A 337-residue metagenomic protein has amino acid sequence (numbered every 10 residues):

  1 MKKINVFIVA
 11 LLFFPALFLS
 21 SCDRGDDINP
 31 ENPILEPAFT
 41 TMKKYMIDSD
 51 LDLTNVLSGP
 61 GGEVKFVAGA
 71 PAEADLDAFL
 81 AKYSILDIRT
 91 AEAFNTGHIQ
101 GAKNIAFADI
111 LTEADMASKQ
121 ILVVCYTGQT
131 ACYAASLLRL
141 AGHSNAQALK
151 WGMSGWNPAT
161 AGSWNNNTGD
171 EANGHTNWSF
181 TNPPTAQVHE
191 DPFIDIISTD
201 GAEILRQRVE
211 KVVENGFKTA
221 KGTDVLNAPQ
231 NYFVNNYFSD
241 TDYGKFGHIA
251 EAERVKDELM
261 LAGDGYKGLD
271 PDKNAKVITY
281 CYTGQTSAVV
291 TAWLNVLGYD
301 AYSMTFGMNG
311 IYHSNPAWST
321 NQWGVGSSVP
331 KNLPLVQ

Functional and structural regions predicted by a protein language model:
M1-V9: Bacterial N-terminal signal peptides that target proteins for export
F18-S21: C-terminal motif of bacterial Sec signal peptides marking the signal peptidase cleavage site
G25-S84, I88-T96, W164-D242, S328-Q337: Flexible, polar/low-complexity N-terminal or interdomain linker segments that lie immediately upstream of folded
G62-A114, S118, L122-S136: Post-signal peptide N-terminal segment of secreted/secretory-pathway proteins
A68-D77, G101-L111, V213-L226, E251-G265: A short, well-structured beta->alpha microelement
D109-N157, G263-H313: Catalytic cysteine-centered active loop of the rhodanese-like fold, especially the PTP/DSP P-loop
A148-F180, Y302-G326: Cysteine-dependent PTP/DSP-like catalytic domain, specifically the C-terminal lobe
D224-D257, L261-L269, T279-V289: Extended, basic/helix-rich recognition subdomains
